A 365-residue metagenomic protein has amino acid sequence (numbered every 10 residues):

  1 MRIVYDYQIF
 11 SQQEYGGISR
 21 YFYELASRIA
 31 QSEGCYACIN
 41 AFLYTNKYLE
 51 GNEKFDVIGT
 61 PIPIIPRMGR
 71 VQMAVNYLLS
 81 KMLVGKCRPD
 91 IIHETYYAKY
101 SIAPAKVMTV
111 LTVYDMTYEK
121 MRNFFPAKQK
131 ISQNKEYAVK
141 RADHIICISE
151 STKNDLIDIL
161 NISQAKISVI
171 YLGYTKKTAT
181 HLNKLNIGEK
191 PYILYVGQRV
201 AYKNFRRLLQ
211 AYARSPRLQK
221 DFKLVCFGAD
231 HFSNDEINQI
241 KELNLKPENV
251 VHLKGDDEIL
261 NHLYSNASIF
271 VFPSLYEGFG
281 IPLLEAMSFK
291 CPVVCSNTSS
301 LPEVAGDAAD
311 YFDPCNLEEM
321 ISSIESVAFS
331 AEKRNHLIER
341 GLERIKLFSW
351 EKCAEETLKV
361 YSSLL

Functional and structural regions predicted by a protein language model:
M1-L365: Carbohydrate transferase catalytic cores enriched for Leloir-type hexosyltransferases
